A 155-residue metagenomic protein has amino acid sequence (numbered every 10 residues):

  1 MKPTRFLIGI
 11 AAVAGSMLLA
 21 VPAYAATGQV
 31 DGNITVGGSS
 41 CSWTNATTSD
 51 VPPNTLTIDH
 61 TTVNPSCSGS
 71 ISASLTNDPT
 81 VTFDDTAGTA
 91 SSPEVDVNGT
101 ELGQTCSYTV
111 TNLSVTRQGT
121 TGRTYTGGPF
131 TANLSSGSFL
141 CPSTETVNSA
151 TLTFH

Functional and structural regions predicted by a protein language model:
M1-G37: Hydrophobic membrane-targeting and insertion signals
M1-I8, A12-A14, V51, S70 (+3 more regions): N-terminal functional modules and adjacent low-complexity/disordered segments of proteins
K2-T4, D84, S138-L140: Serine/threonine-rich low-complexity intrinsically disordered regions
P22-P65, F139, S143-H155: N-terminal segment immediately downstream of the Sec signal-peptide cleavage site in secreted/extracellular proteins
V30-G32, T89-D96, Y125-P129: Short, hydrophobic/proline-enriched secondary-structure or compact coil segments at domain edges
W43-T121: Predominantly extracellular/secreted and cell-surface proteins with exposed, flexible low-complexity segments
Y108-H155: A charged, solvent-exposed segment within the mature domains of Sec-exported extracytoplasmic proteins
